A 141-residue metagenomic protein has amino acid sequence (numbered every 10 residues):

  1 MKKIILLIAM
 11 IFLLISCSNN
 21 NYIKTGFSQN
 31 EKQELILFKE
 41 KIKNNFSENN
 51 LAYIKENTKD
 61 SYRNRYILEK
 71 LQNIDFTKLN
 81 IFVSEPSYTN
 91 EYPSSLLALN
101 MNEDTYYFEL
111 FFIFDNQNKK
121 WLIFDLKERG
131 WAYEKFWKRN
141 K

Functional and structural regions predicted by a protein language model:
M1-I4: Positively charged n-region of N-terminal signal peptides that target proteins for export
L6-A9: Sec-dependent N-terminal signal peptides
L14-S16: C-terminal motif of bacterial Sec signal peptides marking the signal peptidase cleavage site
N20-Y22, F27-N30, I36-N44, L51-L96: Short solvent-exposed beta->alpha transition segments
F46-S47, E103: Surface-exposed coil/turn segments at beta-strand junctions on protein surfaces, enriched
Y88-K141: Exposed beta-sheet edge and beta->alpha loop/turn motif
